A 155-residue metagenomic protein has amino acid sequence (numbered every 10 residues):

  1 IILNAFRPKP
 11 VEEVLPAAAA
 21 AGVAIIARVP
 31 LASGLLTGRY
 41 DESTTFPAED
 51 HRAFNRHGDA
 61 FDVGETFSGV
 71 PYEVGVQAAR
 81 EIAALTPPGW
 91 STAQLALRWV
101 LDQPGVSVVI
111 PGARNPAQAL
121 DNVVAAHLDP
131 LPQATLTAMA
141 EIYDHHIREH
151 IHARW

Functional and structural regions predicted by a protein language model:
I1-D144: Beta/alpha (TIM)-barrel catalytic core signal, keyed to glycine-rich beta->alpha loops juxtaposed to Asp/Glu that bind
E149-W155: Structural signal for terminal/edge beta-strands and the immediately following C-terminal loop/tail that closes
